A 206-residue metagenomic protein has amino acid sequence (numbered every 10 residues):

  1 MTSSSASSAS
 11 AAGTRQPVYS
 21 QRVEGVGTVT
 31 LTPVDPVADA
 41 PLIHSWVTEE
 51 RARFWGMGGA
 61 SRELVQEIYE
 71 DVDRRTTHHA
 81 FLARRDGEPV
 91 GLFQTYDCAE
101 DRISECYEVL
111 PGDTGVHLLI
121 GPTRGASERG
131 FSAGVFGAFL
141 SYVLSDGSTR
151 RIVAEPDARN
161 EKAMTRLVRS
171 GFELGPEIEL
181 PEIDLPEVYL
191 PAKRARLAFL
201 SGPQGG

Functional and structural regions predicted by a protein language model:
M1-S4, V18, D39-A40, P89-G206: Acyl-donor (CoA/ACP) binding surface of acyl/acetyltransferases
M1-V37: Conserved N-terminal entry element of GNAT/NAT acetyltransferase domains
G27, H79, G91: Short beta-strand or tight-loop elements that sit immediately N-terminal to catalytic metal-binding acidic residues
V37-P41, R51-A52: Primarily extracytoplasmic ectodomains and periplasmic/lumenal surface modules that are beta-strand-rich
S45-G59: Helix-loop element at the rim of GNAT/NAT acetyltransferase active sites that forms part of the acceptor-substrate
G59-A80: Active-site rim helix/loop that mediates acceptor-substrate recognition in acyltransferases
